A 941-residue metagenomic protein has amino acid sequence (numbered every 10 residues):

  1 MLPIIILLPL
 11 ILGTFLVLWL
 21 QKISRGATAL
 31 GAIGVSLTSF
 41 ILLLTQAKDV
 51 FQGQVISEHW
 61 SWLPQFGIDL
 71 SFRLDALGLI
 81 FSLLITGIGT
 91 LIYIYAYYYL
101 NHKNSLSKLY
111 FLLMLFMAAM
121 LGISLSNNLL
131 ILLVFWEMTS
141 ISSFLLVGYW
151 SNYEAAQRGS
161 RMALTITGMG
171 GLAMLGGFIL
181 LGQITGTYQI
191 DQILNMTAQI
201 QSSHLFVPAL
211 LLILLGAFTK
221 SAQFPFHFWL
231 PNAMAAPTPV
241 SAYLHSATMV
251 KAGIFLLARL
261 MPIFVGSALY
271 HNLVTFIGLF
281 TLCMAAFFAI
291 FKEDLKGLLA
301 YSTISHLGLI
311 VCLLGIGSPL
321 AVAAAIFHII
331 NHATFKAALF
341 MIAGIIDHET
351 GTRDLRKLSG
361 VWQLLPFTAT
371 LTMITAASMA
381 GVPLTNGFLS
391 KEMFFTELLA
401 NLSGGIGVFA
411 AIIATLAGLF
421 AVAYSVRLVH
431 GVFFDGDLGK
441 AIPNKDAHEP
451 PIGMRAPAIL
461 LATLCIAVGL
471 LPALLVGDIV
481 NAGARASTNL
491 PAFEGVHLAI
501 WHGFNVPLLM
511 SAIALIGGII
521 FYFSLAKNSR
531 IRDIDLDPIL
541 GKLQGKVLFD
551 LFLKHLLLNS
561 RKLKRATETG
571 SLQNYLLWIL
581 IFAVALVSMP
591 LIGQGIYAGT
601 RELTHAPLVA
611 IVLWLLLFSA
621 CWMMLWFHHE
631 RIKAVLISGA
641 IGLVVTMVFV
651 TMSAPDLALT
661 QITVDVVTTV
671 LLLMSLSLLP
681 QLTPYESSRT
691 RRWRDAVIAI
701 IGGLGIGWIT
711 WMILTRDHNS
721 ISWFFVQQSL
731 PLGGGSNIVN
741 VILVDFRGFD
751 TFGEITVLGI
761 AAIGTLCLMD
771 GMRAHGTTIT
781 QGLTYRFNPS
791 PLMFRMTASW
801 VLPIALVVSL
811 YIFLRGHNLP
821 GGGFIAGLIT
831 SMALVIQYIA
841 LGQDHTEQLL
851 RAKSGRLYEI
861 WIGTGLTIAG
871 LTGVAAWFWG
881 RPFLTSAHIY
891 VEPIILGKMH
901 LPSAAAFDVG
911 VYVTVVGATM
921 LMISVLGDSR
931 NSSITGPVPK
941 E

Functional and structural regions predicted by a protein language model:
M1-L2, T14-F111, L180-S203, F228 (+8 more regions): Transmembrane helix-loop-helix hairpins at membrane boundaries of multipass inner-membrane proteins
I33-A47, G170-I179, T372-A380, P457-V476 (+3 more regions): Hydrophobic alpha-helical membrane-insertion segments
I56-F66, Q189-A198, M393-N401, L475-I500 (+2 more regions): Membrane-interfacial helical/loop segments at transmembrane boundaries in membrane proteins
S61-I80, M196-L210, L399-A410, G495-G503 (+3 more regions): Short aromatic-rich membrane-water interface segments that cap or initiate transmembrane helices in multi-pass membrane
L83, I131-W136, T167-G168, V207-G216 (+9 more regions): Alpha-helical transmembrane segments
L91-L132, I141-A441, K445-E449, M589 (+4 more regions): Hydrophobic transmembrane alpha-helices and their helix-loop junctions in integral membrane proteins
I442-L586, G702, G707-T710, N719-S729 (+1 more regions): Membrane-interface and transmembrane segments of multi-pass membrane proteins
T604-W614, M623-W626, L678-H817, I836-E941: Flexible extramembrane loops and terminal tails that flank transmembrane helices in small membrane-associated subunits
